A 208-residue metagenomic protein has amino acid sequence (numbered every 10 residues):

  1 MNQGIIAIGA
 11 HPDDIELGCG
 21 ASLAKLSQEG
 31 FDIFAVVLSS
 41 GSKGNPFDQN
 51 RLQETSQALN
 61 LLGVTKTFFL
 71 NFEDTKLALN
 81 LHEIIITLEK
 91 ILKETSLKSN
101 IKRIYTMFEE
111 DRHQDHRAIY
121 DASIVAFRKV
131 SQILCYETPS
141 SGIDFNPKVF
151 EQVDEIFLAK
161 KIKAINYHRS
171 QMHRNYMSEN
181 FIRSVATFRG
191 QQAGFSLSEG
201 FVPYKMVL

Functional and structural regions predicted by a protein language model:
M1-I6, Q49, N60, K66 (+1 more regions): Metal-dependent de-N-acetylase/amidase catalytic core
Q3-P12, E16-F47: ATP-dependent adenylation/pyrophosphate-handling site
A10-P12, F72, E110: Short acidic donor-binding/metal-coordinating loop in glycosyltransferase active sites
S22-K25, L52, D121-I124: Glycine-rich, phosphate-binding/catalytic loops in enzymes
L23, S56, R183: Short glycine-/small-residue-rich flexible loop motifs, especially phosphate/cofactor-binding loops
F34-F68: Short, surface-exposed acidic-centric catalytic microdomains
S39-G41, E73, P139: Short beta-to-alpha linker loops that shape the active-site pocket of alpha/beta-hydrolase fold enzymes
